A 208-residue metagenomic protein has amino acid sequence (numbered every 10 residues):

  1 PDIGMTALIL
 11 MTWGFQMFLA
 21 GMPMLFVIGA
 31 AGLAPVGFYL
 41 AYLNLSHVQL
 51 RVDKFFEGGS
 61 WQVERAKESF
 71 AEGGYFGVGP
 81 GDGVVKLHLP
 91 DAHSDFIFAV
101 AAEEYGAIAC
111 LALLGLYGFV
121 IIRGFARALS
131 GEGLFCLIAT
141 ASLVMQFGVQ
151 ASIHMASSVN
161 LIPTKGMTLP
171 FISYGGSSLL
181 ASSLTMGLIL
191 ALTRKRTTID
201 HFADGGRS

Functional and structural regions predicted by a protein language model:
P1-L43: Hydrophobic alpha-helical segments of polytopic membrane proteins
G4, E104-A112, P170-L180: Membrane-interface loop-to-helix entry segments
G14-P23, A41-Y42, G118-A128, I189-T197: Structural signal for the C-terminal ends of transmembrane alpha-helices and the immediately following loop
F26-L113, G131-A139: Hydrophobic, glycine- and aromatic-enriched re-entrant/interface helices and adjoining loop segments
G77, I108-G115, F147-A156: Hydrophobic alpha-helical segments of membrane proteins
I121-C136, D200-S208: Membrane-proximal intracellular helices of multi-pass ion channels
A128-G166, I172: Loop-to-helix entry and N-terminal half of a specific, functionally important transmembrane alpha helix in multi-pass
H154-S208: A juxtamembrane structural motif centered on a specific transmembrane helix
